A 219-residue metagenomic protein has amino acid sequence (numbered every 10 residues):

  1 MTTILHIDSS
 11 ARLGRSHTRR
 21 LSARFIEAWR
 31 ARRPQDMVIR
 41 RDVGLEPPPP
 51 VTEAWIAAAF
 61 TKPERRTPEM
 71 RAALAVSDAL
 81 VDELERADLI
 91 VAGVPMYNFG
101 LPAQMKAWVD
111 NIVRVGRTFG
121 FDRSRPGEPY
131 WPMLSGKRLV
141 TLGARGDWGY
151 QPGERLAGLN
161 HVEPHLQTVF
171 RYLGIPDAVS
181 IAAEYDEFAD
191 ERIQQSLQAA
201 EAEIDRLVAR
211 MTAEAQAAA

Functional and structural regions predicted by a protein language model:
M1-V109, V113-R117, D205-A219: N-terminal beta1-alpha1-beta2 submodule of the flavodoxin-like/Rossmannoid cofactor-binding fold
H6, A92, L139-G143, S180: Structural beta-sheet core signal
S10-R12, G146-Y150, Y185-A189: A short, flexible beta-alpha/helix-coil linker loop
R30, D82, Y130-P132, R171: Short secondary-structure boundary/capping segments
V43, A144, A183-Y185: Active-site donor-binding loop signature of nucleotide-sugar glycosyltransferases
V115-G120, S135-G136, P176-D177: Short, structured loop/turn "capping" segments at alpha-beta junctions
F121-V169: Short, glycine-/small-residue-rich phosphate/pyrophosphate-handling segment
P152-A219: Glycine-rich phosphate/pyrophosphate-binding loop and the adjoining helix
